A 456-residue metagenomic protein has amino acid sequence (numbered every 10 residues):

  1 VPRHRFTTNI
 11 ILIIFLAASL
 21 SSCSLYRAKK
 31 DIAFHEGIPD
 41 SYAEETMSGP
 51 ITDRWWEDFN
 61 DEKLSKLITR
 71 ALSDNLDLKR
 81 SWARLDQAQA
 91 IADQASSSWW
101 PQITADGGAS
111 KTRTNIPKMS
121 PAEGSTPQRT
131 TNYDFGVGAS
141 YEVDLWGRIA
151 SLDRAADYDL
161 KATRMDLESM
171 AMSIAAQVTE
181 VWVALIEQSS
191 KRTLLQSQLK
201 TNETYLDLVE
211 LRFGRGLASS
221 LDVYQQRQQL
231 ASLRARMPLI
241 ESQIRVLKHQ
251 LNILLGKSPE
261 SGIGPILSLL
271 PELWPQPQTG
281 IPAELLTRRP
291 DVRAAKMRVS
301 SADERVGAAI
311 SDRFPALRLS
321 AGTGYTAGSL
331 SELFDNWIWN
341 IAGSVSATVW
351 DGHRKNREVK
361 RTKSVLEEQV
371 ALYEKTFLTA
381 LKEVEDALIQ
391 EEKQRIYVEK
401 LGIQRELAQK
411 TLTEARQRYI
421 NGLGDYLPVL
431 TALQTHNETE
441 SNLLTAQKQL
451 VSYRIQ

Functional and structural regions predicted by a protein language model:
P2-I11, F15, S19-S73, Y133 (+3 more regions): Terminal intrinsically disordered/low-complexity segments used for targeting and assembly
L25, R54, E62-K63, L67 (+6 more regions): Small/polar-residue-enriched beta-strand and adjacent coil segments characteristic of outer-membrane beta-barrel
D61, D74-D77, E142, S189 (+2 more regions): Short loop-to-helix capping motifs
D74-N75, R215, N421: Charged, alpha-helical scaffolding/interaction elements associated with membrane systems
N75, Q89-A92, S96-W99, A171-I174 (+4 more regions): Sec/Tat-exported extracytoplasmic proteins
S81-A95, M170, I174-S197, T201-L211 (+5 more regions): Amphipathic alpha-helical coiled-coil segments
A90, W99, P117-M119, L208 (+3 more regions): Amphipathic alpha-helical coiled-coil/rod segments that serve as protein-protein coupling scaffolds
G214-Q243, N442: Repeat-solenoid scaffold signature
